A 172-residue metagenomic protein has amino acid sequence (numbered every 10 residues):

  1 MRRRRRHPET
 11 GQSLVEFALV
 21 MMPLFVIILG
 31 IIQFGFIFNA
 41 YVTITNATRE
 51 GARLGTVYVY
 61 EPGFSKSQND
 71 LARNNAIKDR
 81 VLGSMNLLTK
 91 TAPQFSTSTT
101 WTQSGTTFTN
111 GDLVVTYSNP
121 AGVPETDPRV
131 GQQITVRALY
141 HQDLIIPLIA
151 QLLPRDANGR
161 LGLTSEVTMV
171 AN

Functional and structural regions predicted by a protein language model:
M1-G83: Alpha-helical assembly-interface signal, strongest on the long, hydrophobic N-terminal helix that forms
Y41, E50-N172: Short, conserved structural patches
